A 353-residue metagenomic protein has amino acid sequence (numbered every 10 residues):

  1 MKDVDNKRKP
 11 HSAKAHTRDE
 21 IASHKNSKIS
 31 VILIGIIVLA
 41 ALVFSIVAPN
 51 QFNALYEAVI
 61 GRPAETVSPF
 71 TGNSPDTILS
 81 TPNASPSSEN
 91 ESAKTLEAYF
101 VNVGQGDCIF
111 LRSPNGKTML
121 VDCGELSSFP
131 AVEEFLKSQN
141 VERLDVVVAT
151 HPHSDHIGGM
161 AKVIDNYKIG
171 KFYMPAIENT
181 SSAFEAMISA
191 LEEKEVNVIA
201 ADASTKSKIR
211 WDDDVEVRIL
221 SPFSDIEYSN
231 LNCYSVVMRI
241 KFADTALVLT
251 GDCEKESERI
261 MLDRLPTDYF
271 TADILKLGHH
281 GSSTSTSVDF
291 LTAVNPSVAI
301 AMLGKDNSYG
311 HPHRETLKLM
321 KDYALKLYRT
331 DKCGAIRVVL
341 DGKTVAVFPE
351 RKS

Functional and structural regions predicted by a protein language model:
K2-S353: Non-globular, low-confidence helical/coil segments that flank catalytic cores
